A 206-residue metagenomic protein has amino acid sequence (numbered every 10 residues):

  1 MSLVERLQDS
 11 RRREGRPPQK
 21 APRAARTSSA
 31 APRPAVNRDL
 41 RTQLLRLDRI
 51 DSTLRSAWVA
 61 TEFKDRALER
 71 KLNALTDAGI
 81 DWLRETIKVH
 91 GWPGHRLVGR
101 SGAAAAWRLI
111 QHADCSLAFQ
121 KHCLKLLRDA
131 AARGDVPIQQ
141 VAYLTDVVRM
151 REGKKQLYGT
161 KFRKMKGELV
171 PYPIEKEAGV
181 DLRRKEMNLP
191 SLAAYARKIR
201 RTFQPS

Functional and structural regions predicted by a protein language model:
S2-R11, R183: Short linear clamp-binding motif
R6, A24-A25: Compositionally biased, low-complexity segments
Q8, Q19-K20: Charged/polar low-complexity intrinsically disordered segments
A25-G153: N-terminal helix-rich structural modules
G94-L97, S191-R197: Short, surface-exposed acidic
L124-P190: An amphipathic alpha-helical core segment
L169, A196-S206: Intrinsically disordered, compositionally biased glycine-rich interaction modules
